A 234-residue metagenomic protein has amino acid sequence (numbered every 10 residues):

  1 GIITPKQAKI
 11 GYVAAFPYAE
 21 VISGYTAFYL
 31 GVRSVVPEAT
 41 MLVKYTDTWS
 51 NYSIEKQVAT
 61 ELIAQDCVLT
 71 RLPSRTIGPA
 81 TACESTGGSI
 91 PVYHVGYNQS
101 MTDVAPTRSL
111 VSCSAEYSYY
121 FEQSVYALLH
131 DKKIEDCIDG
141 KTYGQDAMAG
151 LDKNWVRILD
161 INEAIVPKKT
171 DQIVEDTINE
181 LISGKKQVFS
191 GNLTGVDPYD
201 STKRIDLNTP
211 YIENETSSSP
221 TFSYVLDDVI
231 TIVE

Functional and structural regions predicted by a protein language model:
G1-E234: A residue-level marker of the well-folded mature domains of exported/periplasmic proteins
